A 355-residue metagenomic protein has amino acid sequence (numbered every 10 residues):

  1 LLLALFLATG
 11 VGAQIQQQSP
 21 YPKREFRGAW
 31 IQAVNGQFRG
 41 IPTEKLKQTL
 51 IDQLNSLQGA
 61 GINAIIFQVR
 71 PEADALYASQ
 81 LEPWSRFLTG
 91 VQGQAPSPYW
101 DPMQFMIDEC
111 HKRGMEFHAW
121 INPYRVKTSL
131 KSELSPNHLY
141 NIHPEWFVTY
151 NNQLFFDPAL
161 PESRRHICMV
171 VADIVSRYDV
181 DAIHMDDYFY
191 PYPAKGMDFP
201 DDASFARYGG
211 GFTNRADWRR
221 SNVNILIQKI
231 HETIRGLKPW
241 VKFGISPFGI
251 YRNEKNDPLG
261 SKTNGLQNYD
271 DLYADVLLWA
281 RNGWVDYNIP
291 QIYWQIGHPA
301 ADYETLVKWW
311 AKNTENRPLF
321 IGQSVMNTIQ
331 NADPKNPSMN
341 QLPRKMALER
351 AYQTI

Functional and structural regions predicted by a protein language model:
R24, G28, I62-A73, P102-V148 (+2 more regions): Glycine-rich, aromatic-flanked loop segments that form ligand/cofactor-binding clefts across common enzyme folds
R24-F26, W30-Q32, G36-Q48, D108 (+3 more regions): Active-site-adjacent "subsite" loops/lids of carbohydrate-active enzymes
Q48-A75, R177-A182, L278, W284 (+1 more regions): Catalytic domains of carbohydrate-active enzymes, especially glycoside hydrolases
I62-P98: Aromatic-lined carbohydrate-binding/catalytic grooves of carbohydrate-active enzymes
A75-G90, R125-N151, D187-G210, N256-L266: Aromatic- and acidic-residue-enriched segments that line the glycan-binding/catalytic groove of carbohydrate-active
H111, E116-T128, H184-Y188, D217-N268 (+1 more regions): Aromatic-lined carbohydrate-recognition surfaces of secreted/lumenal glycan-active proteins
L237, K242-I289, W294-W309, A332-P334: Substrate-binding cleft/loops of secretory-pathway carbohydrate-active enzymes
Y273-P299, T314-I355: Substrate-binding cleft of secreted/luminal carbohydrate-active enzymes
